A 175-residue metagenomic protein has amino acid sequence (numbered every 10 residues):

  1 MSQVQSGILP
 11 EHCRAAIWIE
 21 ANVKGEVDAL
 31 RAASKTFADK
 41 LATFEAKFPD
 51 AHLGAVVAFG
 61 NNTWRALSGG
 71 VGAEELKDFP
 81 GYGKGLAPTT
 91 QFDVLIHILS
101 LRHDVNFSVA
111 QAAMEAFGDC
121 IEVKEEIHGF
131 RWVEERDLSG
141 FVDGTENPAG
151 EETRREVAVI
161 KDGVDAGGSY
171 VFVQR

Functional and structural regions predicted by a protein language model:
M1-R175: Long, histidine/aromatic-enriched segments associated with O2/redox biology
